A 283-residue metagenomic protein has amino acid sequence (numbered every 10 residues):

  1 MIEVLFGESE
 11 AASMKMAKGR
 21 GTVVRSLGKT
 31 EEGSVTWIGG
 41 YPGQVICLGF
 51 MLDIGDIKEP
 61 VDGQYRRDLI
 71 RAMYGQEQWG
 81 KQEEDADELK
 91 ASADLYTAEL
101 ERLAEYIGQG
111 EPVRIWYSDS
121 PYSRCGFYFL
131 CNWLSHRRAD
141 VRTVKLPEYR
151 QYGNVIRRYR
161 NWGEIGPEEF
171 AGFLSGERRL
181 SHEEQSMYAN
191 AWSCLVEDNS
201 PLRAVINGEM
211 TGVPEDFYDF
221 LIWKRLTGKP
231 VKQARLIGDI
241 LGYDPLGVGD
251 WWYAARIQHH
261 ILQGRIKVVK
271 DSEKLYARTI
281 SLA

Functional and structural regions predicted by a protein language model:
M1-A86: A structured, charge-rich N-terminal accessory region that forms the first stable segment of a protein and links
A12-A17, I57-K58, S123-C131, G153-R157: A short acidic (Asp/Glu
V24-G28, Q64-Q76, N154-R179: Acidic, Ser/Thr-rich peripheral helices and adjacent loops at domain boundaries
G28-L52, D140-Y152, W252-A254, V269-S272: A generic structural motif
G75-F127: Long, hydrophobic/aromatic-enriched structural stretches that serve as scaffold segments
F129-T143: A short alpha->loop->secondary-structure connector
R157-V231, R235: A conserved mid-domain beta-alpha-beta active-site/ligand-binding segment of alpha/beta enzyme cores
N199-A283: C-terminal, charge/polar-rich interaction regions
